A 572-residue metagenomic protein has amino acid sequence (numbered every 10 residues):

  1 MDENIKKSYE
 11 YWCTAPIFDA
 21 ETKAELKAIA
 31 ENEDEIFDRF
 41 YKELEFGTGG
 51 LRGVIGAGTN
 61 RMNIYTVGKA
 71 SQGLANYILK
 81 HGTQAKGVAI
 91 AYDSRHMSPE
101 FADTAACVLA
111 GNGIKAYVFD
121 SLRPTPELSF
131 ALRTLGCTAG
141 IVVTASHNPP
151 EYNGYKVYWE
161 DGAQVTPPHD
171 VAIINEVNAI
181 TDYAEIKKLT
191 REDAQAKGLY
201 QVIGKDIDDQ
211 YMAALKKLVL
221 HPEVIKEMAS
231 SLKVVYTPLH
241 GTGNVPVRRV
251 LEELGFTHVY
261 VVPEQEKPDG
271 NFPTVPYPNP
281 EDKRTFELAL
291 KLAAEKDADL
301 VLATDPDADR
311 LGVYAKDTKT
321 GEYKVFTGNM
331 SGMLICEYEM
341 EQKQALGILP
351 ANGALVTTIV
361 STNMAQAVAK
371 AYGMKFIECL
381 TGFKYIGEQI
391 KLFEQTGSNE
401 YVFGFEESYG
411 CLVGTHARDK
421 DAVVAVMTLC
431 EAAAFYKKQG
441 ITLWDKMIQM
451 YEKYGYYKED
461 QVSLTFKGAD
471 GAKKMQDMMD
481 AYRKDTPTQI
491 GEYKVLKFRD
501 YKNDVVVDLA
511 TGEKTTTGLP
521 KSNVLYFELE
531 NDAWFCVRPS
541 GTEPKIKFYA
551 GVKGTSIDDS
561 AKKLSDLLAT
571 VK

Functional and structural regions predicted by a protein language model:
E3-A105, A194-S231, T242: An N-terminal, well-structured beta->alpha segment
C13, E35-L44, N153-T285, A293: Gly/Ser/Thr-enriched, mixed-charge loops and adjacent short helices that form phosphate/oxyanion-binding elements
F40-N60, A145-N148, V234, P238-V250 (+4 more regions): Conserved phosphate/anionic-ligand binding catalytic regions in large, soluble enzymes, centered on
A89-Y152, G255-V313: N-terminal small/polar loop signature for handling phosphorylated ligands or for N-terminal nucleophile
F101-L109, Y152-W159, D309-N329, A365: Short Gly/Thr/Asp-enriched flexible loops that form oxyanion-binding sites at enzyme active sites
Y158-K188, N329-G353, T357-A365, A422: Glycine-rich phosphate-binding loop plus the immediately following alpha-helix
A294, A298-L300, E322-K324, Q342 (+4 more regions): Phosphate-binding and adjacent anionic-ligand microenvironments
